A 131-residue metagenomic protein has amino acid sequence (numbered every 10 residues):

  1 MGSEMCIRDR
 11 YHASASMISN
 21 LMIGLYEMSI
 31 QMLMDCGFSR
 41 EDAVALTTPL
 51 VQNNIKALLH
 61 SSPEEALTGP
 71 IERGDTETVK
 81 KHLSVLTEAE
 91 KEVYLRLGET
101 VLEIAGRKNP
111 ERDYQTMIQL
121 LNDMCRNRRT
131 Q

Functional and structural regions predicted by a protein language model:
M1-I7: Short, small-residue-biased leader/transition segments that mark boundaries at the very start of proteins
R8-L86: Helical "substrate-binding/catalytic lid" subdomain of Rossmann-like NAD(P)-dependent dehydrogenases/reductases
S61-Q131: C-terminal active-site/capping subdomain that shapes the small-molecule cofactor and substrate pocket of enzyme
